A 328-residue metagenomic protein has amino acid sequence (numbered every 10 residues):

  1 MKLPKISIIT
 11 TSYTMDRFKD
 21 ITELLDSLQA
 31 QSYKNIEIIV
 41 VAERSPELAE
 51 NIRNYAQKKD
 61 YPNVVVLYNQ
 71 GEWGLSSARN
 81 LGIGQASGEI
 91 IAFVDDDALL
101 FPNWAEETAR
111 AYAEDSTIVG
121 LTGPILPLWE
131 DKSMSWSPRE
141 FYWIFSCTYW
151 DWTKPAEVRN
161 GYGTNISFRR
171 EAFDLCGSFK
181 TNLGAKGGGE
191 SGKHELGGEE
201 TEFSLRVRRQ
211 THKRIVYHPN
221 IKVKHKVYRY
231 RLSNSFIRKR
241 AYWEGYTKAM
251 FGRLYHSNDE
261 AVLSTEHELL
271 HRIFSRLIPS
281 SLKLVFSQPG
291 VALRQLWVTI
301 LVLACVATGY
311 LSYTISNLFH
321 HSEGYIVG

Functional and structural regions predicted by a protein language model:
M1-Q29: N-proximal low-complexity "stem/linker" segments adjacent to membrane-targeting elements
L25-Y68: Acidic donor-binding segment of Leloir-type glycosyltransferases
N69-A86: Glycine-rich, basic loop-to-helix element that forms the pyrophosphate-binding segment of sugar-nucleotide handling
I91: Short aromatic/hydrophobic "clamp" motif used to bind/position activated sugar donors
N103-S137: Conserved donor NDP-sugar-binding/catalytic core segment of glycosyltransferases
G123, R139-R159: Short, flexible, basic/aromatic active-site loop/helix in glycosyltransferases
N165-F168, A172-G177, L183-I221: A short, conserved alpha-helix in the catalytic core of glycosyltransferases
R240-W243, S257-G328: Non-catalytic, C-terminal membrane-associated alpha-helical segments of glycosyltransferases
